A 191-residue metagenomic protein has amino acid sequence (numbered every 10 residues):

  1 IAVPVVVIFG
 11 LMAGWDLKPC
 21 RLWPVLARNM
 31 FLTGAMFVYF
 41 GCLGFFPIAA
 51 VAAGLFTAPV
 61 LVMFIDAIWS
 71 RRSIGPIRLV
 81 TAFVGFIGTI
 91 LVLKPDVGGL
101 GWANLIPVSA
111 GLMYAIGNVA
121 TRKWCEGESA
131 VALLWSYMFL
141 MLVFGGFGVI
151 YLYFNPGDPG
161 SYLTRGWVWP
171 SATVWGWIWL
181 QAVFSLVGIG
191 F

Functional and structural regions predicted by a protein language model:
I1, G98-K123: Glycine-/small-residue-enriched transmembrane alpha-helix faces in small-molecule transporters and effluxers
I1-G34, M113-G117, S136-Y153: Transmembrane alpha-helices of multi-pass small-molecule transport proteins
I1-I8, E128-F184: Hydrophobic alpha-helical transmembrane segments of multi-pass integral membrane proteins, especially transporters
P4-V5, G54-I68, F83, L140 (+1 more regions): Alpha-helical transmembrane segments of compact multi-pass small-molecule transporters, enriched in specific families
G10, G41, A58-V80: C-terminal transmembrane-helix exit sites in multi-pass transporters
G14-F40, W102-A110, P159-G188: Loop-to-transmembrane-helix transition segments
V38-L55, A130-V131, G190-F191: Structural motif at transmembrane-helix junctions in multi-pass transporters
I77-K94: Hydrophobic transmembrane alpha-helices of multi-pass small-molecule transport proteins
